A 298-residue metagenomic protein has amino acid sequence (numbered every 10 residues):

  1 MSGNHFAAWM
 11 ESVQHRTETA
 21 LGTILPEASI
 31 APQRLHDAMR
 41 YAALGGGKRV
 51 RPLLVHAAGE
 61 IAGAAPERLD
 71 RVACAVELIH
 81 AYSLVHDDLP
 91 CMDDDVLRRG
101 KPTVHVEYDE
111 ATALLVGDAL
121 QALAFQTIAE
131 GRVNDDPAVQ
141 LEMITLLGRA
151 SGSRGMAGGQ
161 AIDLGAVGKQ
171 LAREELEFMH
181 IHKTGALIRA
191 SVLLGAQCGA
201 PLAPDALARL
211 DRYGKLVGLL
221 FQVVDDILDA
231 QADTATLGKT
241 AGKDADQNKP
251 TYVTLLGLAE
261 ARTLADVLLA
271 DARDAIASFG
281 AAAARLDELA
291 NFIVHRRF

Functional and structural regions predicted by a protein language model:
M1-L25: N-terminal amphipathic/basic leader segments beginning at the initiator methionine
L25-D274, A281-V294: Mg2+-dependent prenyl diphosphate-binding active-site environment of isoprenoid biosynthetic enzymes
